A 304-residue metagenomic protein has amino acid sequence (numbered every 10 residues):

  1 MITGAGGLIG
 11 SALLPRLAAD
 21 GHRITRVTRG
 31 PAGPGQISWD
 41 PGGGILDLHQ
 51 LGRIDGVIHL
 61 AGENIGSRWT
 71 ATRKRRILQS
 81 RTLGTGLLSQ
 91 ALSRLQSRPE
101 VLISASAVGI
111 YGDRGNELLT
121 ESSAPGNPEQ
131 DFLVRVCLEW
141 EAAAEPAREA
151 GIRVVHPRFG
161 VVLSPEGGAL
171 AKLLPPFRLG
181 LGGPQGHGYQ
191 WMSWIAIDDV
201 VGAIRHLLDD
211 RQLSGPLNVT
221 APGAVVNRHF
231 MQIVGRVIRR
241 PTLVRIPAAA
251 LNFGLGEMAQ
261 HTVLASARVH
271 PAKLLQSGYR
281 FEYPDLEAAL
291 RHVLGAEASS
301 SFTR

Functional and structural regions predicted by a protein language model:
M1-D20: N-terminal Rossmann NAD(P)H-binding glycine-rich loop of SDR-like oxidoreductase domains
G33, S38-G84: NAD(P)H-binding glycine-rich loop region in Rossmannoid oxidoreductase-like domains and their noncatalytic homologs
G86-E129: Conserved Rossmann-fold NAD(P)-dependent oxidoreductase catalytic core, especially the SDR/UDP-sugar
S106, A142-P165: Conserved beta-loop-beta element that borders a ligand/cofactor-binding pocket
N127-P128, K172-D199, A203: A conserved pocket-lining segment of Rossmann-fold NAD(P)-dependent short-chain dehydrogenase/reductase
A150-I152, L163-K172, L207-L217: Glycine/proline-rich active-site loop of Rossmann-fold NAD(P)-dependent oxidoreductases
L207-E257, R291-R304: Mid/C-terminal beta-alpha module of Rossmann-like enzyme folds, strongest in SDR-family dehydrogenases/epimerases
Q260-R304: C-terminal amphipathic/interface module of NAD(P)-dependent oxidoreductases and related NAD-binding regulators
